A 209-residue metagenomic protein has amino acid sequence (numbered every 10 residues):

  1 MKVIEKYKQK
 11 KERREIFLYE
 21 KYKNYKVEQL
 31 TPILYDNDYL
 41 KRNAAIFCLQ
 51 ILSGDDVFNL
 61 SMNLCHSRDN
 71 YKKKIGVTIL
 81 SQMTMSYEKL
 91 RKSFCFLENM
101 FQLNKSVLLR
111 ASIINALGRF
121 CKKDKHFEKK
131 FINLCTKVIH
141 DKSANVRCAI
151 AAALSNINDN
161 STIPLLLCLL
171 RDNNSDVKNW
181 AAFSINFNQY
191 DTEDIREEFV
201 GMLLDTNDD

Functional and structural regions predicted by a protein language model:
M1-V3: Helical anchoring/docking segments at protein termini
E5-K21, P32-Y35, Y39-L52, K74-E88 (+5 more regions): Structural detector for internal amphipathic alpha-helices that build alpha-solenoid repeat scaffolds
E20-P32, L52-H66, Y87-Q102, K123-V138 (+2 more regions): Amphipathic alpha-helical scaffolding segments comprising HEAT/armadillo-like alpha-solenoid repeats
N37-D38, R68-D69, K105-S106, K142-S143 (+2 more regions): Short inter-helical turns and helix N-cap capping residues of alpha-solenoid HEAT/ARM repeat scaffolds
L64-H66, N70, L80: Long amphipathic N-terminal alpha/beta scaffold segment
N99-M100, V107, A111, A116 (+1 more regions): A broadly tuned preference for mixed-charge, low-complexity surface segments
